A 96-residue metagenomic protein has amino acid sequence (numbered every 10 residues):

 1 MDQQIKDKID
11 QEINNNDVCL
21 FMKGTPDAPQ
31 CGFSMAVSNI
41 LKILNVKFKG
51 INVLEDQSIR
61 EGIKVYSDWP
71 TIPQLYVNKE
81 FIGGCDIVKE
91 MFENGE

Functional and structural regions predicted by a protein language model:
M1-Q3: Short gly/ser/thr-rich secondary-structure transition/capping motifs
I5-D7, R60: Eukaryotic intrinsically disordered and solvent-exposed regulatory patches
D10-K47: Local sequence-structure signature of Cys/Sec-based thiol-disulfide redox active-site neighborhoods
C19-M22, P73-N78: Cytosolic beta-strand hydrophobic patch enriched in CBS
N39, S67-D68: Short, hinge-like loop/turn segments at secondary-structure boundaries
K42-E61, P70: Thiol-based oxidoreductase modules, predominantly thioredoxin-like and allied folds used for disulfide exchange
V77-E96: Non-catalytic, surface beta->alpha helical segment in thiol-disulfide oxidoreductase systems
